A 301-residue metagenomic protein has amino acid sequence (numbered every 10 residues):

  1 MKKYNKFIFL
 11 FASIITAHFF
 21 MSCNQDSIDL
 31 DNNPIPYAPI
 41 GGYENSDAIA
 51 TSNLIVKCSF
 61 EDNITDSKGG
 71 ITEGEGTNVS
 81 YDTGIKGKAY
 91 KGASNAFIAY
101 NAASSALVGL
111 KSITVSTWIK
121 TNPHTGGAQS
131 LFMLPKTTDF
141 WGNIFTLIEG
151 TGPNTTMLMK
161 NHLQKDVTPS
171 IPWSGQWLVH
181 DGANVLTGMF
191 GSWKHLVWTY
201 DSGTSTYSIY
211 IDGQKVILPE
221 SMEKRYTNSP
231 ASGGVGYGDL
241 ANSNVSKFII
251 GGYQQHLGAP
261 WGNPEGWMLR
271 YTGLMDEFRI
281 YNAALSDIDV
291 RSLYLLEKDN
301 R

Functional and structural regions predicted by a protein language model:
N24-A96, D239, M268, R291-R301: Extracytoplasmic low-complexity segments
P34-I49, A93-I113, V179-L186: Short surface loop/edge beta-strand patches of beta-sandwich-type extracellular domains that form ligand-contact sites
I55-N63, I113-P123, K247-Q254, E265-E297: Extracellular, beta-strand-rich glycan-interacting domains
S105-P123, Q129-M133, F140-E149, S192-K194 (+1 more regions): A carbohydrate-recognition surface predominantly in extracellular/luminal proteins
F132-S170: Glycan-recognition/cleft segments
H162-H195: Short, aromatic/His-centered strand-loop micro-motif at the edge of beta-sheets
G191-Y200, I209: Short tryptophan-centered beta-strand motifs in secreted/extracellular beta-sheet-rich domains of glycan-recognition
E220-G273: Flexible glycan-contacting loops in extracellular carbohydrate-active proteins
